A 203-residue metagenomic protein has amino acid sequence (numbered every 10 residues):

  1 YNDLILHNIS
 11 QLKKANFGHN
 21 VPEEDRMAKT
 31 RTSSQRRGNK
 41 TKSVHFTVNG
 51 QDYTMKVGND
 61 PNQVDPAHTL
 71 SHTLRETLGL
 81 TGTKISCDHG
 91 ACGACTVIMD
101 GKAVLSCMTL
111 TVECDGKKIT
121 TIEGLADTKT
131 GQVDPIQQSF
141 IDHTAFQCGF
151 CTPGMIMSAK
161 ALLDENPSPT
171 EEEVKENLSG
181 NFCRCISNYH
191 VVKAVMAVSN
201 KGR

Functional and structural regions predicted by a protein language model:
Y1-N2, L6-R26: Short, Lys/Arg-enriched N-terminal segments with co-localized hydrophobic residues within the first ~10-30 amino acids
K13, E23-R203: Signature of N-terminal electron-transfer/Fe-S-associated modules in redox systems
